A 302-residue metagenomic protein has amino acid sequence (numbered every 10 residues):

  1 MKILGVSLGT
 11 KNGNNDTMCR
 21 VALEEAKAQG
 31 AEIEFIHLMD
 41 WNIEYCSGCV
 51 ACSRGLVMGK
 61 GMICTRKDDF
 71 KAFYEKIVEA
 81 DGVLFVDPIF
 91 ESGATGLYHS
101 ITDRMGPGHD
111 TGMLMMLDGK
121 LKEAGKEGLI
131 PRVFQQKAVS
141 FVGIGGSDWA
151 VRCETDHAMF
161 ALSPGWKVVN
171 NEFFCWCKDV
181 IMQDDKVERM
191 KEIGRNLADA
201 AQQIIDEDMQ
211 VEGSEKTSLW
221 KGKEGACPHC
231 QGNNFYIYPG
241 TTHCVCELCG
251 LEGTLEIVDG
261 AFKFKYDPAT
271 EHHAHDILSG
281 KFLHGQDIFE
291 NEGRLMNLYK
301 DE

Functional and structural regions predicted by a protein language model:
M1-T102, G106-P107, A198, Q202-E302: N-terminal beta1-alpha1-beta2 submodule of the flavodoxin-like/Rossmannoid cofactor-binding fold
V21-Q29, C153-K167: Active-site-adjacent alpha-helix of alpha/beta-hydrolase-fold enzymes
E32-F35, W166-C175: Short beta-strand elements in bilobed, periplasmic/extracellular small-molecule ligand-binding domains
H37-M39, G143, E172: Residues at the C-termini of beta-strands that transition into short coil/loop
M62-A161: Helix-loop-strand module that forms the ligand-binding subsite of alpha/beta enzymes
G112-M115, Q135, W166-N171, I204: Short, structured loop/turn "capping" segments at alpha-beta junctions
W176-V180: Active-site rim beta-loop-alpha module in soluble metabolic enzymes
D184-D206: Two-component system phosphotransfer/interaction surface
